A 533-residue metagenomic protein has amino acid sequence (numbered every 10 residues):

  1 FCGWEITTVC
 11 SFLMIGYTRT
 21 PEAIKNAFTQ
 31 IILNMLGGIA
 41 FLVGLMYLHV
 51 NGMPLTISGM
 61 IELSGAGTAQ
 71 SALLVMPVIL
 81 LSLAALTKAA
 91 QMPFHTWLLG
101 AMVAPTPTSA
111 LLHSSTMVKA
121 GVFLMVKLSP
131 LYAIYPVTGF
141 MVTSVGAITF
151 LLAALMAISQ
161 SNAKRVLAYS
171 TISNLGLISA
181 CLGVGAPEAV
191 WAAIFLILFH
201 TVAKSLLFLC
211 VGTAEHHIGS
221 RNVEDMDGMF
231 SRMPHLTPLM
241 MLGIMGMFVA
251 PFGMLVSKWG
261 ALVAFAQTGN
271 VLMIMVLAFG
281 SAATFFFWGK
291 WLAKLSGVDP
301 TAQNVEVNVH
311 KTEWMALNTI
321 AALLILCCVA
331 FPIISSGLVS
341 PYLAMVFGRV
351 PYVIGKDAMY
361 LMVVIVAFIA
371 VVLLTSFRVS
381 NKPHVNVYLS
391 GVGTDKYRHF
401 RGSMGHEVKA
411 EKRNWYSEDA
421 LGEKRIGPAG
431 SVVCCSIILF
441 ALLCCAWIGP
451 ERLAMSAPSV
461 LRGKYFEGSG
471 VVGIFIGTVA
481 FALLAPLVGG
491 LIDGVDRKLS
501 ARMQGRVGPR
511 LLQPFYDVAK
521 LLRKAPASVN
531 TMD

Functional and structural regions predicted by a protein language model:
C2, W191-I197, V202, I474-I492: Extracellular loop-to-transmembrane helix junctions
G3, V9-V309: Hydrophobic transmembrane alpha-helices and their helix-loop junctions in integral membrane proteins
I32, F94-W97, A101-M102, I194 (+13 more regions): Hydrophobic alpha-helical segments of integral membrane proteins, encompassing both true transmembrane helices
M46-I57, M247-A261, V329-F347, W447-V460: Membrane-helix interface motif
Q70-L86, M273-S281, Y352-V372, V472 (+1 more regions): Hydrophobic alpha-helical transmembrane segments
T106, I426, L511, K524-D533: Membrane-interface helix starts
F123, M362, N530-D533: Hydrophobic alpha-helical transmembrane segments in multi-pass integral membrane proteins
V305, T312-C327, L338-Y465, G477-Y516: Membrane-interface and transmembrane segments of multi-pass membrane proteins
